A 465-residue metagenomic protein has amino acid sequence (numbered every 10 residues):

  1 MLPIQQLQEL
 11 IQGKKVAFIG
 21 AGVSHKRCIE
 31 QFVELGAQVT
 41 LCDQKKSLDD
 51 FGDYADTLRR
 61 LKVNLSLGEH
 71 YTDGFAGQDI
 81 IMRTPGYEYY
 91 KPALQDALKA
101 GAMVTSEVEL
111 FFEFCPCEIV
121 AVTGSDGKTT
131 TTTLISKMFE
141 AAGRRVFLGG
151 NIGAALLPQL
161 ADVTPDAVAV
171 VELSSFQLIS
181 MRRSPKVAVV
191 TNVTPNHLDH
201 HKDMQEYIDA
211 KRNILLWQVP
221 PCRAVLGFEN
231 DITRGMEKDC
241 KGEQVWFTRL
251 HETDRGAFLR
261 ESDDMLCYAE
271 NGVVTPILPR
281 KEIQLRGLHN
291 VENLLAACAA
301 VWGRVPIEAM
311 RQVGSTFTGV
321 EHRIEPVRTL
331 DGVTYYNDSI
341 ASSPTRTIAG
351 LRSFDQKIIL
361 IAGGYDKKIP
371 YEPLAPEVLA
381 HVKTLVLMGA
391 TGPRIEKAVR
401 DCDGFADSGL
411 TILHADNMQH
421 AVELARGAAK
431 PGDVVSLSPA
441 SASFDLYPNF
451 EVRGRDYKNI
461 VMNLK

Functional and structural regions predicted by a protein language model:
M1-S106, L110: N-terminal leader/targeting and accessory segments in enzymes
P3-K15, H25-L35, R145, P279-K383: Nucleotide phosphate-binding/pyrophosphate-handling subdomain across enzymes that bind or process nucleotide phosphates
F32, I81, V122, N151 (+11 more regions): Residue-level signal for inorganic ion chemistry
Q38-K46, V225-F228, I361-A362, H381-A390: Short internal beta-strands
V39-D43, L148, V170, W246 (+1 more regions): Short beta-strand "acidic-cap" motif of Rossmann-like dinucleotide-binding folds
T40, G68-E69, T105-E109, K241-R260 (+4 more regions): Beta-strand->loop->alpha-helix junctions that form or flank phosphate-binding loops in nucleotide-handling enzymes
A55-R59, L374-G432: C-terminal helical cap/extension that packs against the catalytic core of soluble nucleotide-cofactor enzymes
T72-A76, P85-F228, I232-G242, G427 (+1 more regions): Phosphate-binding loop of NTP-binding sites
